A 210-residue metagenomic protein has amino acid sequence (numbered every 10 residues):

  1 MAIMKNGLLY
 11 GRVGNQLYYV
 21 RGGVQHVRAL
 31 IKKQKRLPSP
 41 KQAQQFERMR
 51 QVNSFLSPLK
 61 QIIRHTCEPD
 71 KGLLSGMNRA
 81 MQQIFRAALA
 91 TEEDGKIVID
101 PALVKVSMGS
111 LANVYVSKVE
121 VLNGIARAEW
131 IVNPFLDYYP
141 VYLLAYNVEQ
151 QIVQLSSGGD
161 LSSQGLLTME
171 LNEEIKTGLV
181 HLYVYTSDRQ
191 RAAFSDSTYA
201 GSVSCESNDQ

Functional and structural regions predicted by a protein language model:
M1-V114: Long, polar/Ser/Thr-enriched low-complexity segments that form simple helices or flexible linkers at protein ends
G76-Q210: Charged linear interaction tracts used for macromolecular binding and regulation
